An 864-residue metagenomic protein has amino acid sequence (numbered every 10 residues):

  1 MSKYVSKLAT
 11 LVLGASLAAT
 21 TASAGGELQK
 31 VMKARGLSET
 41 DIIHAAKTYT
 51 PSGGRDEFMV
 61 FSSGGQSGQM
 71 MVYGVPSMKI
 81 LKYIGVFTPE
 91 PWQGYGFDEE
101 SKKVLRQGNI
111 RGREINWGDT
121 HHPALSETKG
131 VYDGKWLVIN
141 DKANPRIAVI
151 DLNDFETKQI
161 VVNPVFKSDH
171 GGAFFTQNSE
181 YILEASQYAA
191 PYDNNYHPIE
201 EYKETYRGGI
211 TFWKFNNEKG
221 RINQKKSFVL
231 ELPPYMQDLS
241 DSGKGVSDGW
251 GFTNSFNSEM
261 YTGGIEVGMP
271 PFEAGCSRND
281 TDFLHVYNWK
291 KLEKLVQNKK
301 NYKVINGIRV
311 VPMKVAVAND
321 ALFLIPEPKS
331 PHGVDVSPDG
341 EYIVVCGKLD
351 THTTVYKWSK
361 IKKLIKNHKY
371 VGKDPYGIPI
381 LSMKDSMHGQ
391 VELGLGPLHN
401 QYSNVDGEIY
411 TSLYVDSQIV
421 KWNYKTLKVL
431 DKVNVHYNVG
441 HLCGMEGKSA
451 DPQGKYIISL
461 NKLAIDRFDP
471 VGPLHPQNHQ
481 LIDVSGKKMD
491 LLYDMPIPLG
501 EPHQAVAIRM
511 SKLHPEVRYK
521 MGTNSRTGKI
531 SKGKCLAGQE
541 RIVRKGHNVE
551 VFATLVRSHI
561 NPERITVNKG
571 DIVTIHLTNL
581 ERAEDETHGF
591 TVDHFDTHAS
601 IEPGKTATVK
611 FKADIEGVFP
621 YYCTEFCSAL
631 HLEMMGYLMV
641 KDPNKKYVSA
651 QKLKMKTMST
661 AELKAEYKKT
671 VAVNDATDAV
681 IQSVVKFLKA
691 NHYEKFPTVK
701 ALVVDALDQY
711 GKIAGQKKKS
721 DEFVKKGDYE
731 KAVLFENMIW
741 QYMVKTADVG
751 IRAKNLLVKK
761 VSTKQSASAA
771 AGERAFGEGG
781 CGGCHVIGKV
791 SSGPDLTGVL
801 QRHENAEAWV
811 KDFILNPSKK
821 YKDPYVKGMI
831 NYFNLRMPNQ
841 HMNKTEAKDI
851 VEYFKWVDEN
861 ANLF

Functional and structural regions predicted by a protein language model:
A24-I542, N548, I572, K610 (+1 more regions): Predominantly soluble domains enriched in secretory-pathway, periplasmic, or organellar proteins
M70, P620-F626, G772, E778-G788 (+3 more regions): The canonical Cys-X-X-Cys-His
V72, N561-E584, K605-I615, F619 (+1 more regions): Beta-strand cores of secreted/periplasmic/IMS beta-sandwich domains, seen most often in copper-related folds
L137, V684, N737-S762, A808 (+1 more regions): C-terminal capping alpha-helices of c-type cytochrome domains
I542-I572: N-terminal edge beta-strand
I601-M658, A861: Extracellular/periplasmic metallocenter environments
Y637-K641, E773, G783-N816, N834-N839: Gly/Gly-Pro-rich "capping" loops immediately C-terminal to redox-active cysteine motifs in periplasmic/lumenal
K645-A665, I751-G777, F864: Electrostatic cytochrome c docking/interface patches
